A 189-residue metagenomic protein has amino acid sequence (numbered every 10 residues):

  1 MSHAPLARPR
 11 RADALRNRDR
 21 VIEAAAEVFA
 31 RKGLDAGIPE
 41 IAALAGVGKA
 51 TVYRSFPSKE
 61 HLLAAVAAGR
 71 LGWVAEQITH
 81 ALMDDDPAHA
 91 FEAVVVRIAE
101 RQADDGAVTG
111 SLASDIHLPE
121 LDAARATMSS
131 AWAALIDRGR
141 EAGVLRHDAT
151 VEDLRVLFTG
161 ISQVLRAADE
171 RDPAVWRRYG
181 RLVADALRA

Functional and structural regions predicted by a protein language model:
M1-L44, H61-A64: Basic, helix-initiating cap at the start of DNA-binding domains
M1-P5, S130-A142, G160, A167-A189: C-terminal peripheral helix-coil segments that are non-catalytic and often amphipathic
R20, E40, H61, H89-R97 (+3 more regions): Amphipathic alpha-helical interaction segments
G33-L34, R54, R146: Helix-turn-helix/winged-helix DNA-binding modules
G46-F56: Short hydrophobic/aromatic patch on the recognition helix
H61, A93, A99-A134, Q163-A167: Short secondary-structure transition hinges
A65, G72-D104, H117-E120: Hydrophobic alpha-helical connector segments
A123-A124, E141-V156, E170-A174: All-alpha amphipathic helical-bundle segments outside canonical DNA-binding/catalytic cores that form hydrophobic
